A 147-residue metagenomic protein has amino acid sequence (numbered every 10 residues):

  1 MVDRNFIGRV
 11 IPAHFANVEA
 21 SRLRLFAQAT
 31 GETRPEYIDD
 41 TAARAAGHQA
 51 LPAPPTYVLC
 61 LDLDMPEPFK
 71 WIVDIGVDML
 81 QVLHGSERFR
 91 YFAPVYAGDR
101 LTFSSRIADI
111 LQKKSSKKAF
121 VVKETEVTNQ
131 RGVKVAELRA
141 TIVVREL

Functional and structural regions predicted by a protein language model:
M1-S86: Hot-dog-fold acyl-thioester-processing enzymes
M1-V2, S86, Y91-L147: HotDog/MaoC-like acyl-thioester-processing domains
